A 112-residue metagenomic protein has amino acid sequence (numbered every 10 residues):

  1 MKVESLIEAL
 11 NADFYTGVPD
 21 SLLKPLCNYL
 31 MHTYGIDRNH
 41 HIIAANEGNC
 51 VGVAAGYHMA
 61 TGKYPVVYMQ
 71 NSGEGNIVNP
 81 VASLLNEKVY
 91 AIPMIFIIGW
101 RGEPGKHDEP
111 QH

Functional and structural regions predicted by a protein language model:
M1-H112: Thiamine diphosphate
